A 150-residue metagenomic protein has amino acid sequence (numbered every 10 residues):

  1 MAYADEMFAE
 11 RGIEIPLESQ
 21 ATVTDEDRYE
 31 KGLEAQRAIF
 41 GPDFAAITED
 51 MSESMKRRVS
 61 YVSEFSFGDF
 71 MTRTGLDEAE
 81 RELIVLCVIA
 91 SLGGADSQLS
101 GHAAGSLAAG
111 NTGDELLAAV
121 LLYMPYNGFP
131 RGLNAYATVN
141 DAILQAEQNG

Functional and structural regions predicted by a protein language model:
M1-E78, A108, P130-G150: Acidic, glycine/proline-rich low-complexity segments that act as flexible tails and inter-domain linkers
S66, G101-H102, A118-A119: A general alpha-helix detector
E80-A90, L99, A119-Y123: Short, structured motif recognition centered on aromatic/hydrophobic residues
D96-A104: Short conserved catalytic/interaction loops centered on acidic-Pro-aromatic/His motifs
Q98, E115-A135: Preference for long, well-ordered alpha-helical segments
G105-A118: Short, mixed-charge aromatic SLiMs
